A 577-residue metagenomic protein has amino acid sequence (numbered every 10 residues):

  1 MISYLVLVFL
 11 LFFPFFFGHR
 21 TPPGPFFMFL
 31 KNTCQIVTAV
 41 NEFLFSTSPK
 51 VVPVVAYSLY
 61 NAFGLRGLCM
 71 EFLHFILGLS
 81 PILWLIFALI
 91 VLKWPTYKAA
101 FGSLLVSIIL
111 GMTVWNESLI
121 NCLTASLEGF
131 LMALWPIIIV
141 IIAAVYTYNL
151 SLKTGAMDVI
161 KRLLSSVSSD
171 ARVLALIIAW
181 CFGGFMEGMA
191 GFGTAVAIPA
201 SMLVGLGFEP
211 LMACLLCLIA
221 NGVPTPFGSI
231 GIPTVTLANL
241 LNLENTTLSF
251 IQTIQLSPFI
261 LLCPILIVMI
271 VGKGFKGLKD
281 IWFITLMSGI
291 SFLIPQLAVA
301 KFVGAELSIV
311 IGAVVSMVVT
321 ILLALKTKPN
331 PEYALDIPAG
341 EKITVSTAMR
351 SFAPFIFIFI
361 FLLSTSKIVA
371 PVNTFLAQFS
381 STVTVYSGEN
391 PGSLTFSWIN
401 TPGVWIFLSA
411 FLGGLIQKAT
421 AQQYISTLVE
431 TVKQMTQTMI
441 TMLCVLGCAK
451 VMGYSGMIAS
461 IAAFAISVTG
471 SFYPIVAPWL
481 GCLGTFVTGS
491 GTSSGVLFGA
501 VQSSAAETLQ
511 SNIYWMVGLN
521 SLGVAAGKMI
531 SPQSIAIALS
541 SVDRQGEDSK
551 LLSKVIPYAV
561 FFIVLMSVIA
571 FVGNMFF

Functional and structural regions predicted by a protein language model:
M1-G18, F26-F29, L44: Hydrophobic alpha-helical signal peptides and transmembrane signal-/tail-anchor segments that drive secretory-pathway
L73-F75, L85-N121, I142-T154, T320-P331 (+3 more regions): Structural signal for alpha-helical transmembrane segments and their membrane-water exit/capping regions in multi-pass
L123-L206, K418-A505: Membrane-embedded alpha-helical segments and adjacent helix-loop junctions characteristic of multi-pass solute
K153-A156, S169-D170, L203-M212, N239-T246 (+4 more regions): Juxtamembrane helix-boundary/capping and inter-helix hinge elements in multi-pass membrane proteins
R172-G184, E209-V223, E244-P264, T441-C444 (+2 more regions): Alpha-helical transmembrane segments of multi-pass membrane proteins
T194-M202, L218, G231-N242, I270 (+3 more regions): Re-entrant/interfacial helical elements at transmembrane boundaries that shape and gate the permeation pathway
P226, I230-I337, L522-F577: Juxtamembrane and boundary regions of transmembrane helices in multi-pass small-molecule transporters and channels
G312, L335, A339-G481: Transmembrane helical segments that form the transport core of multi-pass membrane transport proteins
